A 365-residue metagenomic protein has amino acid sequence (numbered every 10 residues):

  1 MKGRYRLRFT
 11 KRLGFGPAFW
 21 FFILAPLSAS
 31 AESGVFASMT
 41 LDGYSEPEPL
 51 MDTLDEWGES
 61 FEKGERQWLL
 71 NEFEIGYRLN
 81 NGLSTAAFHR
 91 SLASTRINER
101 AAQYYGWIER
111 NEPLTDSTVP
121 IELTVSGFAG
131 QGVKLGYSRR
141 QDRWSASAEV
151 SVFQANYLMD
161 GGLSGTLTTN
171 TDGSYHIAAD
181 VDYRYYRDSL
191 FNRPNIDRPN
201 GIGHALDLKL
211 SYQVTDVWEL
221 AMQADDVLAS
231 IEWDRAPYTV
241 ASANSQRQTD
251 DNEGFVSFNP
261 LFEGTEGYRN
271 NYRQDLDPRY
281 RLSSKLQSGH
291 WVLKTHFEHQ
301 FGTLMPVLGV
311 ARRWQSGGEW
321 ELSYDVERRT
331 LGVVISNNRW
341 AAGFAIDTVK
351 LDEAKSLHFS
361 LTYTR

Functional and structural regions predicted by a protein language model:
M1-G34, T215: Cleavable N-terminal export/targeting peptides
E32-I196, A241-N259, T348-R365: A subset of solvent-exposed loop/turn segments in beta-rich extracellular surface proteins, enriched in glycine
S33-M39, N81-T85, W144-V150, H204 (+5 more regions): Transmembrane beta-strands of outer-membrane beta-barrel proteins
K63-L69, L123-A129, I196-H204, N270-P278 (+3 more regions): Short sequence motifs at beta-strands and strand-loop junctions characteristic of Gram-negative outer-membrane
N71-L79, Q131-R139, A148, L206-Y212 (+6 more regions): Residues on the lipid-exposed face of transmembrane beta-strands in outer-membrane beta-barrel proteins
S94-R96, A146, Y157-M159, V217 (+5 more regions): Intrinsically disordered, low-complexity acidic/polar segments
G165-Y238: Loop-centered beta-sheet repeat module
D234-R365: Outer membrane beta-barrel transmembrane domains
